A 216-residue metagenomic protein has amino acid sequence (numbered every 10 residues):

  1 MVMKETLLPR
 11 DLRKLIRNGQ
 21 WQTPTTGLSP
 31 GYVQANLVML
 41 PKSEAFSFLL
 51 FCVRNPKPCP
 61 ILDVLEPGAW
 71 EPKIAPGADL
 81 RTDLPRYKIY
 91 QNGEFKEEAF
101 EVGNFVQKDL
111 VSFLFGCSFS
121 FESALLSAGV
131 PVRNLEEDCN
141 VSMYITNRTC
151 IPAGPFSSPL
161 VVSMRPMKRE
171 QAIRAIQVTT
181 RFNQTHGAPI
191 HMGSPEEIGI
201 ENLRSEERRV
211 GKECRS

Functional and structural regions predicted by a protein language model:
M1-L7, L12, G31, A35 (+2 more regions): Intrinsic low-complexity, intrinsically disordered or marginally ordered coil/linker segments
M1-V2, Q20-P24, P72-P76, E94-F95 (+2 more regions): A broad, low-specificity signal for short, low-complexity segments enriched in glycine/proline and polar/charged
V2-P9, A75-D83, S127-E136: Short, mixed-charge, low-aromatic patches
V2-Q22, T26-S29, L40: Long, contiguous binding/interaction regions
K14-G19, E66-E71, G116-C117: Short low-complexity stretches enriched in small and charged residues
Q22-E94: N-terminal low-complexity or amphipathic/hydrophobic leaders
Y90-E207: Conserved mixed alpha/beta catalytic, RNA-binding, or beta-rich assembly cores of soluble enzyme, regulatory
E207-C214: Conserved small/polar residues in nucleotide/adenosyl-binding loops
